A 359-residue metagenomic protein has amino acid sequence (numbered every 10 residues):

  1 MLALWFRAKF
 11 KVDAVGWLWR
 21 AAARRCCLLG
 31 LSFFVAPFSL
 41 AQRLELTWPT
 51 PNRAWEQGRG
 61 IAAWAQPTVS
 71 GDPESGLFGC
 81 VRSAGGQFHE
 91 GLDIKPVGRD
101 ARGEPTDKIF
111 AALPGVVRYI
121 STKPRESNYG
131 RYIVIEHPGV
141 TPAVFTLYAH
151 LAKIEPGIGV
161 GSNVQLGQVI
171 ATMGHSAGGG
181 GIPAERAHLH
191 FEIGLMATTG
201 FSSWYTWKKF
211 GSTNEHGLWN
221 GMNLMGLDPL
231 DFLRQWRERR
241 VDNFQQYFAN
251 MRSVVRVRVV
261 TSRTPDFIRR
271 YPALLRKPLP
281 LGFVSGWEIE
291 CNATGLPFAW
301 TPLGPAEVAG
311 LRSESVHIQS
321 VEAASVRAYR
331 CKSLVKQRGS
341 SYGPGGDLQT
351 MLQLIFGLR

Functional and structural regions predicted by a protein language model:
M1-A21: N-terminal secretory signal peptides that target proteins for export/translocation
R25-P37: Bacterial N-terminal signal peptides
A41-R131, E215-L358: Surface-exposed, glycine-biased beta-strand/turn segments
K95-G98, T146-E155, H175-G180, F210-H216: Short helix/strand-bridging catalytic loops that position acidic/His residues to coordinate divalent metals and engage
P96-G98, G139, K153, F191 (+1 more regions): Non-catalytic surface loops within mature trypsin-like serine protease
E104-T106, A112-E155, I182-A184, H188: Zn2+-dependent peptidoglycan hydrolase active-site motif and core
A112, I158, N163-V164: Short, well-ordered loop/turn sites that connect or cap secondary structure elements
S127, Y132-I135, S162-R240: Conserved, short, structured surface segments that act as functional micro-motifs
